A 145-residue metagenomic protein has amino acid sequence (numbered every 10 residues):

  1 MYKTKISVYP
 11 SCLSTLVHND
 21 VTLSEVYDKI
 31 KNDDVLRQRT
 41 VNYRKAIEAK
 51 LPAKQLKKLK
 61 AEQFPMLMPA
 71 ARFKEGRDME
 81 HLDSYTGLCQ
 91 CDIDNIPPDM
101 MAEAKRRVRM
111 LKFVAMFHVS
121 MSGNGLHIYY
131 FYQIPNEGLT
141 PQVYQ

Functional and structural regions predicted by a protein language model:
M1-G87: DNA replication initiation on ssDNA origins
T86-Q90, G125-H127: Short, solvent-exposed beta-strand edge segments and adjacent coil->beta transition regions
D92, Y129-Q133: Short hydrophobic/aromatic beta-strand micro-patches that form the beta-sheet surface supporting nucleotide- or nucleic
D92-M100: Short, surface-exposed ligand-recognition loops at beta-strand->loop->(often short) alpha-helix junctions that present
P97, G123, I134: Short loop/turn segments at secondary-structure transitions that flank enzyme active sites
M101-M110, Y132-Q145: Helical (often loop-to-helix) elements that flank the catalytic cores of nucleotide-handling enzymes
F113-H118: A short linear hydrophobic-aromatic micro-motif
S120-Y130: Short, conserved phosphate-binding/catalytic loop or strand-edge motifs used in phosphoryl-/nucleotidyl-transfer
